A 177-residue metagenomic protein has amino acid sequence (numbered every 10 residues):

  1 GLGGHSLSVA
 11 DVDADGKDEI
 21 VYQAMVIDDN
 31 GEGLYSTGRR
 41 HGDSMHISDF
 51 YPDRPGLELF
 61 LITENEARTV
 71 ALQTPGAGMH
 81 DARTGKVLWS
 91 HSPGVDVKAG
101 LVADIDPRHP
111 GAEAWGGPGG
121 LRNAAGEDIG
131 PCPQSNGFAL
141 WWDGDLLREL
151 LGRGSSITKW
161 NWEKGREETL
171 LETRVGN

Functional and structural regions predicted by a protein language model:
G1-N177: Beta-propeller-forming repeat regions
